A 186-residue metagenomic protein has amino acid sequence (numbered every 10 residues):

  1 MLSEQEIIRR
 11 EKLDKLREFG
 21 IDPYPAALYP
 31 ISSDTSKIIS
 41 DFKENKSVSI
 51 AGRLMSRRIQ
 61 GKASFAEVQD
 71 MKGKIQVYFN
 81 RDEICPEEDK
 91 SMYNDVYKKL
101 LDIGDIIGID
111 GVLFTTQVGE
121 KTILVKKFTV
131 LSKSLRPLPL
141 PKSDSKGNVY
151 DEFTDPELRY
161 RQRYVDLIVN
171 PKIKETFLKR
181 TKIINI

Functional and structural regions predicted by a protein language model:
M1-I186: Class II aminoacyl-tRNA synthetase catalytic cores and aaRS-like
